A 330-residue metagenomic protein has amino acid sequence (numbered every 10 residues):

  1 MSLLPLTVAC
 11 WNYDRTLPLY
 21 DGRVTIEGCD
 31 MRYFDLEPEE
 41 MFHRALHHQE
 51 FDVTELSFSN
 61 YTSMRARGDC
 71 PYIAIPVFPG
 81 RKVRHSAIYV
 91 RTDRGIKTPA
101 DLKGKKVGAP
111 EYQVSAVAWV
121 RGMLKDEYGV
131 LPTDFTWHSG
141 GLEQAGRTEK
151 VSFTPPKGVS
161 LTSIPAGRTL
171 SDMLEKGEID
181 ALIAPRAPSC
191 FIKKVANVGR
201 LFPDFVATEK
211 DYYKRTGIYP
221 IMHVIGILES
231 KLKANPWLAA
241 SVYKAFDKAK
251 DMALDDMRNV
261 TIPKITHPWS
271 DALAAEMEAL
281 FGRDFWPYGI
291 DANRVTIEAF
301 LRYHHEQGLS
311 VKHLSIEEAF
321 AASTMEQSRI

Functional and structural regions predicted by a protein language model:
M1-L4, T154, I330: Basic/polar N-terminal segments that are highly enriched at the extreme N-terminus, encompassing both cleavable
M1-T7, I96-K106, L280-G282: Immediate post-signal peptide segment of exported/extracytoplasmic ligand-binding proteins
L6-T16: Extracytoplasmic "Venus flytrap"
D14-T133, W137-G146: Short, glycine-/small- and polar/acidic-enriched structural segments that line small-molecule recognition paths
Y33-R44, K97, F135-E175, S315-M325: Short helix-initiation/N-cap motifs at beta->coil->alpha
R147-R258: Pocket-lining segment of extracytoplasmic ligand-binding domains
G226, L232-E306: Secondary-structure end/capping motifs
G289-I330: Long, low-complexity C-terminal extensions of enzymes
